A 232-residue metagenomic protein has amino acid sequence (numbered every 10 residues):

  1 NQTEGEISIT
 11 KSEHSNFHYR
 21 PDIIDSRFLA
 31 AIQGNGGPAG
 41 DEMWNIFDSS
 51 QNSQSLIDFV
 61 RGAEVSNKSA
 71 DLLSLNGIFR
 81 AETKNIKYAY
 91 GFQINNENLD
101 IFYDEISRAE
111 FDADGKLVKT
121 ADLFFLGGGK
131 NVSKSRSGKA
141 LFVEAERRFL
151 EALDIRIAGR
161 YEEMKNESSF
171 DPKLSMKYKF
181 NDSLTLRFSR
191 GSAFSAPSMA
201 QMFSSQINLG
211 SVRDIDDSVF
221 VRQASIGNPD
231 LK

Functional and structural regions predicted by a protein language model:
N1, L75-A81, L141-R147, L174-Y178 (+1 more regions): Residues on the lipid-exposed face of transmembrane beta-strands in outer-membrane beta-barrel proteins
N1-G138, G191, S195-S225, P229-D230: Surface-exposed, low-complexity loop segments enriched in small/polar and acidic residues
S55-L56, E144-I155: Conserved helix-loop functional segments at active or binding sites
S74, K130, R136-F142, R156 (+3 more regions): Transmembrane beta-barrel architecture of outer membranes
T83-I86, L150-A152, K179-S183: Outer-membrane beta-barrel channels and translocator barrels
L153-K165, L186-R190: Transmembrane beta-strand segments that form the barrel wall of outer-membrane beta-barrel proteins
K179, T185, S189-S195: Short, conserved secondary-structure transition motifs
